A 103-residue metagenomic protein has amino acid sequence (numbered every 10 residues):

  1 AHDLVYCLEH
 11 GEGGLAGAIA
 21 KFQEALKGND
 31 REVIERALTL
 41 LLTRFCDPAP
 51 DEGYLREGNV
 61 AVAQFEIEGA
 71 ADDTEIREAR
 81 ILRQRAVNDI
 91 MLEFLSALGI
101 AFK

Functional and structural regions predicted by a protein language model:
A1-V33: Catalytic cores of NTP-dependent nucleotidyl/adenyl transfer enzymes across multiple folds
C7, K21, A25, L40 (+2 more regions): Residues that form generic nucleotide/phosphate-binding pockets
K27-P50: A C-terminal functional module that forms or caps the active site or interfaces directly with catalytic machinery
F45-K103: Long, low-complexity C-terminal extensions of enzymes
